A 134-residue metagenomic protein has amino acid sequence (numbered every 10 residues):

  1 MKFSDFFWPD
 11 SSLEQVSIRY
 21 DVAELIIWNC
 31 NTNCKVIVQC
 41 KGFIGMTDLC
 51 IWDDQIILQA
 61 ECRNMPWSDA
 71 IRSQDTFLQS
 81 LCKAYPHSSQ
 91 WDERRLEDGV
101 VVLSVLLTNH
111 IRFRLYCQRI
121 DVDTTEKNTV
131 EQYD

Functional and structural regions predicted by a protein language model:
M1-D134: Surface-exposed, interaction-prone regions used to assemble/regulate multi-protein complexes
